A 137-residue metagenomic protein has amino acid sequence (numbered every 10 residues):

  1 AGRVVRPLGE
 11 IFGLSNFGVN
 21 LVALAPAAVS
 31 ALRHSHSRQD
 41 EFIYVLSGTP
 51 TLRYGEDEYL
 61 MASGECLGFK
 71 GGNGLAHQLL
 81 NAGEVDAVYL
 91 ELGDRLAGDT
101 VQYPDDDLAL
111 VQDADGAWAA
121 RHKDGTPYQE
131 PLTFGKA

Functional and structural regions predicted by a protein language model:
A1-N16, T100-A137: A short, N-terminal "cap"/entry segment at the start of jelly-roll beta-barrel domains of the cupin/DSBH fold
A1-R33, Q39: A short glycine-rich, His/Asp/Glu-containing loop-to-beta-strand
S15, R53-G55: Short strand-coil-strand connectors
L21-A25, S35-R53, L92-L96: Short, conserved beta-strand element in jelly-roll/cupin
G55-G72: Short acidic-glycine-tyrosine-enriched beta hairpin
G71-G98: Ligand-binding loop in jelly-roll beta-barrel domains
